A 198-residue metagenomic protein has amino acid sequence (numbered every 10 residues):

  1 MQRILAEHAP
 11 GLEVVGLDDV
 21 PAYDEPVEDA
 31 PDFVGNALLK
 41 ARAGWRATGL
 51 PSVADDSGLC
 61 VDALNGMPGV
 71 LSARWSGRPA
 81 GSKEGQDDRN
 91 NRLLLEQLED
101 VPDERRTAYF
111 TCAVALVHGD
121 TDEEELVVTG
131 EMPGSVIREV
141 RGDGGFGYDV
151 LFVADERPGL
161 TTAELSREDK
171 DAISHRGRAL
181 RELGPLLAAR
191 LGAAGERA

Functional and structural regions predicted by a protein language model:
Q2-A198: Anionic-ligand binding patches
